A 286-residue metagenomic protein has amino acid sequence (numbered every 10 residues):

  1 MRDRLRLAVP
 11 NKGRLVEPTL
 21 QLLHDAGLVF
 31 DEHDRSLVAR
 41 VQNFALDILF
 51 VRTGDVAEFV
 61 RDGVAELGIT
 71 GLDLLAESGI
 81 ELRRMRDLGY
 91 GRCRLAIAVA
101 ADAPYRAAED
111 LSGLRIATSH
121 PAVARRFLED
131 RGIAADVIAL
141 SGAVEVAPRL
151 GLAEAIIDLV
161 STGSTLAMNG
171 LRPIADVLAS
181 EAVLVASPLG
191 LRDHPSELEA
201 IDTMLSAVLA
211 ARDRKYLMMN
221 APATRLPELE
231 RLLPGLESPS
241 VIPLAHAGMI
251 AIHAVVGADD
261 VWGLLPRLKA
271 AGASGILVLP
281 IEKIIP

Functional and structural regions predicted by a protein language model:
R2-L46, F50, T70-R83, L88-R94 (+1 more regions): Small-molecule-sensing regulatory modules
A45-E66: Short, structured active-site "lid" loops
E58, R94-A98: Signature of uroporphyrinogen-III synthase
